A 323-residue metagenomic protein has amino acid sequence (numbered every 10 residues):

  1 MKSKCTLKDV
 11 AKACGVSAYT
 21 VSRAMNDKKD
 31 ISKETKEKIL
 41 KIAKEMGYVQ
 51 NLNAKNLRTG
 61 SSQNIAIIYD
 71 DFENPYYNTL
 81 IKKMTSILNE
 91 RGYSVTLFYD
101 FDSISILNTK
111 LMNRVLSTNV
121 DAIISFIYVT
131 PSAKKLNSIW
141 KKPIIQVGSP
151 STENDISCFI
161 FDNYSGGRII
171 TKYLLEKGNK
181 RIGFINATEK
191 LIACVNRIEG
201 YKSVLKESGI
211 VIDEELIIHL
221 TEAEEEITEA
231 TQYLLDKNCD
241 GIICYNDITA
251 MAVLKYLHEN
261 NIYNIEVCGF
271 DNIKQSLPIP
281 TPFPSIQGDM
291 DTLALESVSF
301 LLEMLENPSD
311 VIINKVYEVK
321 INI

Functional and structural regions predicted by a protein language model:
M1-S61: N-terminal helix-turn-helix DNA-binding module of bacterial transcription factors
K2, T6, G60-K172, Q232-K237: Alpha-helical recognition/docking segments in bacterial nutrient-uptake and carbohydrate-utilization systems
T20-R23, L57-E73, Y173, I182-T188: Short beta-strand segments enriched in small/hydrophobic residues
K38, Y76-E90, G166-I169, I192-V211 (+3 more regions): Short, solvent-exposed amphipathic alpha-helices that sit in or adjacent to ligand/effector-binding or catalytic
L88-D100, K202-E225, I321: Short beta-strand elements in bilobed, periplasmic/extracellular small-molecule ligand-binding domains
S157-F184, E199, S203, A223-Q232 (+2 more regions): Hydrophobic alpha-helical segments within soluble ligand-binding/sensing domains
R168-I210, S309-I323: An alpha-beta-alpha
A230-G241, Y245-I323: Flexible loop/turn connectors
